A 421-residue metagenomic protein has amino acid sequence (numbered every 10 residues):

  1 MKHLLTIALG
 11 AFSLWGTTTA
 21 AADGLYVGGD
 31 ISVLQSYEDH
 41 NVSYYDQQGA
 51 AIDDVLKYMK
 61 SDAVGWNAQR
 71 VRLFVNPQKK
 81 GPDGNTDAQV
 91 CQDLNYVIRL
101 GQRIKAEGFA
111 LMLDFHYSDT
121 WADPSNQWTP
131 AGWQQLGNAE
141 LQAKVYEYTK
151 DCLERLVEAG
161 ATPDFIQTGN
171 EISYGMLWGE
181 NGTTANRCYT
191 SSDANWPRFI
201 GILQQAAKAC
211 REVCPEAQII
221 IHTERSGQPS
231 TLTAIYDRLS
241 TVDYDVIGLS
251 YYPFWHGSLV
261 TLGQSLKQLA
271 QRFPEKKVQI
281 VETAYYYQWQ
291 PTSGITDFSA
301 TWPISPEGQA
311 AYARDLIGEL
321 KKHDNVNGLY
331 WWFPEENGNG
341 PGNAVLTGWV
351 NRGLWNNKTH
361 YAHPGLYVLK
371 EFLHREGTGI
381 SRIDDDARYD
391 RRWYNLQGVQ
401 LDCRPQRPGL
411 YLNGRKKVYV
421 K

Functional and structural regions predicted by a protein language model:
A22-V55: Boundary/entry segment of secreted carbohydrate-active catalytic domains
V27-I31, N67-V71, L111-F115, D164-T168 (+4 more regions): Hydrophobic faces of well-ordered beta-strands that scaffold small-molecule active sites in alpha/beta enzyme cores
Y37-A50, N76-P82, D87-N95, S173-M176 (+3 more regions): Acidic-and-aromatic substrate-binding clefts and catalytic sites of carbohydrate-active enzymes
D39, Y44, A185, Q268 (+2 more regions): Aromatic-rich peripheral "rim/lid" segments of glycoside hydrolase catalytic domains that contact and position glycan
Y58-N195, I200-Q218, E224: Substrate-binding cleft and catalytic face of glycoside hydrolase catalytic domains, especially the flexible beta-alpha
D164, N170, I221-R225, L232-L266 (+1 more regions): Aromatic- and acid-rich polysaccharide-binding/catalytic face of secreted or lumenal carbohydrate-active enzymes
R375-Q397: Residue-level detector of functionally pivotal "anchor" positions at catalytic/ligand-binding pockets or at interdomain
L410-K421: C-terminal tail/sorting-segment detector
